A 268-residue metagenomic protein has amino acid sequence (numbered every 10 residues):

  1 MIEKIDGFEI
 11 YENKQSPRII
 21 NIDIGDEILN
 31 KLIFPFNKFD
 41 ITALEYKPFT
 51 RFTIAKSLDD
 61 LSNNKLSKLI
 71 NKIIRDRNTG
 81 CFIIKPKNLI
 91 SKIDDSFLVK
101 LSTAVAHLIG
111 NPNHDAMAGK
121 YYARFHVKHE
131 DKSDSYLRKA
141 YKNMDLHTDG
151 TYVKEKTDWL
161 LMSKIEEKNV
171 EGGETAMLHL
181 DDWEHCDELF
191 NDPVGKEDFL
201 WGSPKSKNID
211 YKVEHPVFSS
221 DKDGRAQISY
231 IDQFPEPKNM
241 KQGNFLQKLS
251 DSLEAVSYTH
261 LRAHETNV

Functional and structural regions predicted by a protein language model:
I2-S62, D76-T79, R124-Y258: Active-site environment of non-heme Fe oxygenases that use a 2-His-1-carboxylate facial triad
S62-L69: Short, solvent-exposed beta-alpha or beta-beta edge segments that form flexible loop/patches at the rim of ligand
I70-I73, G80: General structural concept
T79-S91: N-terminal, charged low-complexity regulatory/assembly segments
N88-S91, T151, E167-N169, N267: Short, solvent-exposed loop/turn segments at secondary-structure junctions
D94-A116, E184, P237-L253: Signature of the catalytic double-stranded beta-helix
A106-S135: A gly/proline- and charged-residue-enriched helix-loop-helix capping module
T259-V268: Conserved small/polar residues in nucleotide/adenosyl-binding loops
